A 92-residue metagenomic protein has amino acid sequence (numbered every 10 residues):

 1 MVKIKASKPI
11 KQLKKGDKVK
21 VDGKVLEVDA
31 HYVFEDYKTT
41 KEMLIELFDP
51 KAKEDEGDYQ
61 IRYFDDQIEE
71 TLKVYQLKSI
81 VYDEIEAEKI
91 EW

Functional and structural regions predicted by a protein language model:
M1-W92: Mixed-charge, low-complexity intrinsically disordered regions
